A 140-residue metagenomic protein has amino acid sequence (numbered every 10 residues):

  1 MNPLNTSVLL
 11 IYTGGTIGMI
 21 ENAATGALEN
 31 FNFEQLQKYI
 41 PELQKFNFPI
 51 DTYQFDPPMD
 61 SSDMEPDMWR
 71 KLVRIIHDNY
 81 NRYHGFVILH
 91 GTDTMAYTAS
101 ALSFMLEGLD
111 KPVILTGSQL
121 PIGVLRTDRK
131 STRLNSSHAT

Functional and structural regions predicted by a protein language model:
N2-D78: N-terminal glycine-rich anion-binding loop in soluble enzyme alpha/beta folds
T13-G15, G91-D93, S118-P121: Short, ordered loop/turn segments at secondary-structure junctions
G14-G15, V87, S136: Buried hydrophobic positions in well-ordered alpha/beta secondary-structure cores of metabolic enzymes
M19-I20, T94-A99, R133: Short glycine/serine/threonine-rich phosphate/pyrophosphate-binding segments that cradle anionic phosphate groups
N81-G85: Short acidic/histidine-rich motifs immediately flanking catalytic phosphotransfer sites in two-component signaling
L89-K111: Short Gly/Thr/Asp-enriched flexible loops that form oxyanion-binding sites at enzyme active sites
L109-T127: Proline/glycine-rich low-complexity loops and linkers
K130, L134-T140: Single conserved hydrophobic/aromatic residue that forms the stacking wall/gate of nucleotide- or nucleobase-binding
